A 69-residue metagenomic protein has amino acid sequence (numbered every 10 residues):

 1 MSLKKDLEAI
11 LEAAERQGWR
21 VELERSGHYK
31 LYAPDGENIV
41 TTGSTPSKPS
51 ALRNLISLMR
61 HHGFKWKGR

Functional and structural regions predicted by a protein language model:
M1-K30, P34-R69: Catalytic phosphate/metal-binding cores of nucleic-acid and nucleotide-processing enzymes, i.e., regions that mediate
